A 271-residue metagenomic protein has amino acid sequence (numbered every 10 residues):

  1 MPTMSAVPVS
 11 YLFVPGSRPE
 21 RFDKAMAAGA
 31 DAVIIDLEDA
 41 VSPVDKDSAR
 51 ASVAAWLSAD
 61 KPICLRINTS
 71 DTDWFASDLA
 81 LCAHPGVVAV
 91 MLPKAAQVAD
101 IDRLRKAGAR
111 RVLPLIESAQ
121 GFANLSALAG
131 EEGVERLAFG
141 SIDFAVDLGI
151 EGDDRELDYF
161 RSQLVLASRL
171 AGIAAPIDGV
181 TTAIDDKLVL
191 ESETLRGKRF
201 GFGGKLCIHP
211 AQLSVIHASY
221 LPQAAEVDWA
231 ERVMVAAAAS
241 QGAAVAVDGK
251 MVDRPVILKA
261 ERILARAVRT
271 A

Functional and structural regions predicted by a protein language model:
M1-A271: Expand to "…catalyze enediolate/carbanion chemistry for C-C bond making/breaking, isomerization, decarboxylation
